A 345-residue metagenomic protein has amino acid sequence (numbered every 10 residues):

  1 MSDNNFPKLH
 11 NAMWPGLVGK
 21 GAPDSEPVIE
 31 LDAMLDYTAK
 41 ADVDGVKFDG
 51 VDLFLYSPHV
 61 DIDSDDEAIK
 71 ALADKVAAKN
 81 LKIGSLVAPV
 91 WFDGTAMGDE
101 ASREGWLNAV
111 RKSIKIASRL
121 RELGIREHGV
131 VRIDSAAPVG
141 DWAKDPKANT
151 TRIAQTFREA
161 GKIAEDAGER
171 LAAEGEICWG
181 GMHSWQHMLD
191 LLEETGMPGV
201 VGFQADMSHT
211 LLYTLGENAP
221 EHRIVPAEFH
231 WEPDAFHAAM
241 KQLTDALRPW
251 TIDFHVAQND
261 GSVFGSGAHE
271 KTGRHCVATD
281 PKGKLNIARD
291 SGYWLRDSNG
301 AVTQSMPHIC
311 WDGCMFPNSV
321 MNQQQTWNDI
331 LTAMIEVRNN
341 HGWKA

Functional and structural regions predicted by a protein language model:
M1-E127, R158, E165, A238 (+2 more regions): N-terminal pre-domain/capping segments
N5-A12, D49-L53, I83-A88, G129-I133 (+4 more regions): Hydrophobic faces of well-ordered beta-strands that scaffold small-molecule active sites in alpha/beta enzyme cores
A12-G16, L53-Y56, A88-W91, A136-P138 (+5 more regions): Active-site beta-loop-alpha junctions enriched in small/polar residues
D36, H237-L243, D280-Q304: A short, acidic, amphipathic alpha-helical segment used as a generic capping/interface helix at domain edges
A117-P146, A167-C178, W311: Active-site groove signature of glycoside hydrolases
V139-F157, I163-A164: Active-site cleft segment of glycoside hydrolase catalytic domains centered on the general acid/base Glu
Q155-R274: Acidic/histidine-rich catalytic cores of soluble enzymes
E270-T272, C276-A288, C310-A345: Aromatic-rich peripheral "rim/lid" segments of glycoside hydrolase catalytic domains that contact and position glycan
